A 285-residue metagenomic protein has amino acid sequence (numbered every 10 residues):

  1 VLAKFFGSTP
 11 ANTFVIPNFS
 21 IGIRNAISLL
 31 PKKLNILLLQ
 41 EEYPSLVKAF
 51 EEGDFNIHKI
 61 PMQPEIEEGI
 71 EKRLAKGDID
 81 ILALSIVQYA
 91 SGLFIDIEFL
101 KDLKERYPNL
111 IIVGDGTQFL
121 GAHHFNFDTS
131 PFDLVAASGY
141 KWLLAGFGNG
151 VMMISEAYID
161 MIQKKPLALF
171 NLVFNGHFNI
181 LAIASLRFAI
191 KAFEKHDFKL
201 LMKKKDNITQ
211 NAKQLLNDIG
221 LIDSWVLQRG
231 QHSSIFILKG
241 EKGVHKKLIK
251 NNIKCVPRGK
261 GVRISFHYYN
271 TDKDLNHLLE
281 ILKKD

Functional and structural regions predicted by a protein language model:
V1-A3, S8-L34, Y43-L46: Conserved beta-loop-alpha segment that forms the PLP phosphate-binding cup at the N-terminus of a helix
P17-S20, L38-F55, Q63-I70: Substrate-binding/gating loop at the entrance of the active-site cleft, primarily in PLP-dependent aminotransferase-like
E65-T117: Active-site phosphate-binding strand-loop segment of PLP-dependent enzymes
D128-K165: Active-site PLP attachment segment
N171-K213: Structural signature of PLP-dependent enzymes
D206, Q210, D218-N251, R258 (+1 more regions): Conserved PLP-binding catalytic core of the aspartate aminotransferase-like
K247-D285: PLP-dependent enzyme catalytic core of the Aspartate aminotransferase-like
